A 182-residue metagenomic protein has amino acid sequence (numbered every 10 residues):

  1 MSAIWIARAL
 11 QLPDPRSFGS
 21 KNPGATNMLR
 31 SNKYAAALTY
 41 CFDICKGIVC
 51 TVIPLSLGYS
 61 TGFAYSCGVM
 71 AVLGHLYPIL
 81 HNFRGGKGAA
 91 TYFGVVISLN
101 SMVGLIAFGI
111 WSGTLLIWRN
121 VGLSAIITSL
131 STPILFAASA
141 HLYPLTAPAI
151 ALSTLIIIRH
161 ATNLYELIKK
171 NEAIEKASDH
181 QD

Functional and structural regions predicted by a protein language model:
S2-A3, G24, K46, C50 (+1 more regions): Glycine/serine-rich anion-binding loops at beta->alpha junctions that coordinate negatively charged ligand groups
A3-I6, G74-R84, W111-W118, H160-Y165: C-terminal ends of transmembrane helices
I4, T51-V52, L80, L116 (+3 more regions): Membrane-embedded alpha-helical segments of multi-pass transporters/permeases
W5-A35, Y165-D182: Cytosolic, membrane-interface loops and tails of multi-pass inner-membrane proteins
D14-G24, L80-F93, N120-S131: Short, non-helical or kinked segments that cap or interrupt transmembrane helices
S31, P54-L57, G74, A89-W118 (+1 more regions): Interfacial segments of multi-pass membrane proteins
A37, C45-I79, W111-S112: Nucleotide and nucleotide-moiety/phosphate-recognizing core
L105, V121-S129, A140-L152: Loop-to-transmembrane alpha-helix initiation sites
